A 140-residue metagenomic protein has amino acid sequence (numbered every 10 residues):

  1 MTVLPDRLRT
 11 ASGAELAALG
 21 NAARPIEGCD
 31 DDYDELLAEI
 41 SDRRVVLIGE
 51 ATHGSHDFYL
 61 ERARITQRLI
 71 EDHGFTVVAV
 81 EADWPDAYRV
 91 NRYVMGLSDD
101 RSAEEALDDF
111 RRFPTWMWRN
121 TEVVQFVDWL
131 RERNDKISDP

Functional and structural regions predicted by a protein language model:
M1-P140: Structured catalytic-domain cores with a bias toward divalent-metal coordination
